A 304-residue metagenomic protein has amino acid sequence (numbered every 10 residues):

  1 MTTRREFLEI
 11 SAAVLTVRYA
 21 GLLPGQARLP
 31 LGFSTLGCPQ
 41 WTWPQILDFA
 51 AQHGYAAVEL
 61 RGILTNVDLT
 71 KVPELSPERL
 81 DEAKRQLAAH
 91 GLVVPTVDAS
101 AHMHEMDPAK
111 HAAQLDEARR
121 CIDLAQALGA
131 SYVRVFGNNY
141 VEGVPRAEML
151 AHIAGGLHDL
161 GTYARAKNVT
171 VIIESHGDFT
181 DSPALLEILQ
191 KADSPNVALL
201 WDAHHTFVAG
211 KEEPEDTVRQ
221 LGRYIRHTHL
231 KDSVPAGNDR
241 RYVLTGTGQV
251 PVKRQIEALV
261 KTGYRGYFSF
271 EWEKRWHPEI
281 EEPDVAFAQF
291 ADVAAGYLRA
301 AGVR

Functional and structural regions predicted by a protein language model:
T2-G32, Q40-A56, D181-R304: Histidine-acidic metal/acid-base catalytic patches
S11, L15-Y19, T42-Q45, Q86-T96 (+3 more regions): Active-site acidic/histidine proton-transfer and metal-coordination neighborhood in alpha/beta enzyme cores
G32-L36, E59-R61, R134-N138, L157 (+1 more regions): Short, conserved structural micro-motifs that define repeat-unit consensus positions and nucleotide-binding loops
G37, G62-L64, A101-M103, G137-V141 (+4 more regions): Active-site-proximal loop/turn and secondary-structure-junction residues that shape catalytic pockets, frequently
E59, T96-D98, R134, I172 (+2 more regions): Conserved beta-strand positions in the central sheet of alpha/beta enzyme cores
R61-E82, N138-V144: Glycine-rich, proline-tolerant flexible connector loops at the mouths of alpha/beta enzymes
N66-T70, M103-D107, V141-P145, F207-A209 (+2 more regions): A short acidic, helix-capping loop that chelates divalent metal ions and anchors anionic groups
K71-R79, A109-E117, V144-G155, T180 (+3 more regions): Alpha-helix N-cap and loop-to-helix initiation/capping positions
